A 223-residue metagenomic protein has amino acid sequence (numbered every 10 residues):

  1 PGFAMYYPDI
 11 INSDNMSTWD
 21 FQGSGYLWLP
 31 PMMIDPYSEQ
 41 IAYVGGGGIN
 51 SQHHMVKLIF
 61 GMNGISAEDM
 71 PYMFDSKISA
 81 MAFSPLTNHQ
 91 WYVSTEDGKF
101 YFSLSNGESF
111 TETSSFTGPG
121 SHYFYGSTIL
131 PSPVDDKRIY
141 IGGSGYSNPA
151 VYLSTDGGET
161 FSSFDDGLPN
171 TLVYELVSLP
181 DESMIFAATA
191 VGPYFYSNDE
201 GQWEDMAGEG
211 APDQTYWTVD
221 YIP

Functional and structural regions predicted by a protein language model:
P1-P223: Beta-propeller blade termini and top-face loops
